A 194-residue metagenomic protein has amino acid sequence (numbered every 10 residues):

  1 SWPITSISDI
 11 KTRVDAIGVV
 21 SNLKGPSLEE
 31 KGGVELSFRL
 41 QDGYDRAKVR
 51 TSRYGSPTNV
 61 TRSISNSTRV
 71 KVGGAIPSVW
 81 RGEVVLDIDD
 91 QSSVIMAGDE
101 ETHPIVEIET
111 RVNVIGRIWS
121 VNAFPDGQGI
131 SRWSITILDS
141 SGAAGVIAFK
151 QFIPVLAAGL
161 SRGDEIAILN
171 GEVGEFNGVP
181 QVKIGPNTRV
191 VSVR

Functional and structural regions predicted by a protein language model:
S1-R194: Single-stranded nucleic acid-binding proteins centered on OB/S1-type folds and their adjacent low-complexity
